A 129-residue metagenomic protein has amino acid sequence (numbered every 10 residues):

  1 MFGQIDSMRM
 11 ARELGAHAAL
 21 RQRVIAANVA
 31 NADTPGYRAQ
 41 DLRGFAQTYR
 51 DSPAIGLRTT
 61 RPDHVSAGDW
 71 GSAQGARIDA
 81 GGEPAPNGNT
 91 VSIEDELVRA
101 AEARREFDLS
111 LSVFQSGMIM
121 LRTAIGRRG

Functional and structural regions predicted by a protein language model:
M1-G129: Amphipathic alpha-helical polymerization modules
